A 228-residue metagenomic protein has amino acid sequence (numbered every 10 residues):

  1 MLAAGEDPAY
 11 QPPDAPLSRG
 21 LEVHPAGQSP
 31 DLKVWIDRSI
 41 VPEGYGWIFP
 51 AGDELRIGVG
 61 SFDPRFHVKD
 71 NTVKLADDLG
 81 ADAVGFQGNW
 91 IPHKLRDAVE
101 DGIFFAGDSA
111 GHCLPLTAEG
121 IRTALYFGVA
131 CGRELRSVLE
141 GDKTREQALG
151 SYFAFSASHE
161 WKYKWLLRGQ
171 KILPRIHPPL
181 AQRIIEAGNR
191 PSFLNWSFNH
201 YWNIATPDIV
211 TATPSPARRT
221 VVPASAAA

Functional and structural regions predicted by a protein language model:
M1-A3, C131-G132, Y152, I184: Generic low-polarity alpha-helical segments
M1-V99, G111-H112: Predominantly flavin-linked oxidoreductase catalytic cores and closely associated redox partners
S18, K69-T72, I103, A124 (+2 more regions): A general structural signal for well-ordered alpha-helical segments in protein cores
R19, V23-G27, V34, G60-F66 (+3 more regions): Contiguous hydrophobic segments
P42, R65-F66, A118, R122-L125 (+5 more regions): Electropositive phosphate-/nucleotide-binding environments in soluble metabolic enzymes
A51, H67, V73-A76, A124 (+4 more regions): Short, charged/polar low-complexity linear motifs in solvent-exposed/disordered segments
L55, K94-K162: Conserved mid-domain beta->alpha element of the FAD-binding
R136-A228: C-terminal helical "tail/cap" subdomain of flavin- and related membrane-associated enzymes
